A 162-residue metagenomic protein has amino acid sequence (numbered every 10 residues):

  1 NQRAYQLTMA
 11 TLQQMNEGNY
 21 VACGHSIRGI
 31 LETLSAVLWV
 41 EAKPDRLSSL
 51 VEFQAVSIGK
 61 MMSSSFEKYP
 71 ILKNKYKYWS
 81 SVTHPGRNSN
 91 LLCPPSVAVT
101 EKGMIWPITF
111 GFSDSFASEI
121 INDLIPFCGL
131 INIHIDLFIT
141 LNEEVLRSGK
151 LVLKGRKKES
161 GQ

Functional and structural regions predicted by a protein language model:
N1-A42: Short, hydrophobic, well-ordered secondary-structure elements
D45: Hydrophobic, well-structured mid-protein blocks that either form specific transmembrane helices
S48-Q162: Long, charged low-complexity segments
